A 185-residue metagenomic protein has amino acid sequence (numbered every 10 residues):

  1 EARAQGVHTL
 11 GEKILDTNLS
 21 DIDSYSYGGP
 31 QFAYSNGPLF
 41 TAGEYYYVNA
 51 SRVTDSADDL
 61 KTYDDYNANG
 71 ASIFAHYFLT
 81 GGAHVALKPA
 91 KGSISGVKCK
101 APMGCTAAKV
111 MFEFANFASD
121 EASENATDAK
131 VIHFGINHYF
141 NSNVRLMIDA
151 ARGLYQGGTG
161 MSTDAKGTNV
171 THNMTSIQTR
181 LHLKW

Functional and structural regions predicted by a protein language model:
A2-W185: Outer-membrane beta-barrel pore domains
